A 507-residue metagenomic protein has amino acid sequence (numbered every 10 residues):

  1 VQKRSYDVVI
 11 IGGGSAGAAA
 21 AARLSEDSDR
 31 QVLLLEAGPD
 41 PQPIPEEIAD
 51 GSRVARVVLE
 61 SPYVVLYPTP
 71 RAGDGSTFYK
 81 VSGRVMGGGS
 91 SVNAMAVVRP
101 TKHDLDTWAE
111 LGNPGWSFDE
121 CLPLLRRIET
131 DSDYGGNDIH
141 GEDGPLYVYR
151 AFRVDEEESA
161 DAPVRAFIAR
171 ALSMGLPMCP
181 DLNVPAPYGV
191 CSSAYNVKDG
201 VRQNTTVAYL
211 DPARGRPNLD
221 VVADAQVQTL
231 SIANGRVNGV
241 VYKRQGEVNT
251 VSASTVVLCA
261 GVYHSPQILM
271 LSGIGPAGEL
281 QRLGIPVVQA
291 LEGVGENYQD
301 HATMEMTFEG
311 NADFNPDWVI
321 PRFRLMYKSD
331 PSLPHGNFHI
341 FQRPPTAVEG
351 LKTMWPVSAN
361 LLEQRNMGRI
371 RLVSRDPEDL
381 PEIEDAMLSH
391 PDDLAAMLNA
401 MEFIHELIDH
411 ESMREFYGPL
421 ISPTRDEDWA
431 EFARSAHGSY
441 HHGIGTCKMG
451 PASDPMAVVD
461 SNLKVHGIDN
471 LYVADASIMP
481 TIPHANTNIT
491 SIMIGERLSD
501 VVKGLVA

Functional and structural regions predicted by a protein language model:
V1-R126, P286-L291, Q299-E309: N-terminal glycine-rich phosphate/pyrophosphate-binding loop and immediately adjacent elements
D27-Q31, G38-P43, L124, L230 (+2 more regions): Glycine-rich loop(s) and the adjacent beta-strand/alpha-helix scaffold that form part
P41, K80-D199, E279-E292, E382 (+4 more regions): Rossmann-like flavin
G51-S52, V65-L66, S193-K198, V222-A223 (+4 more regions): A glycine-rich dinucleotide-binding beta-alpha-beta segment and adjacent secondary-structure elements that constitute
P114, A302-E402, Y440-G445, M456 (+2 more regions): FAD cofactor-binding and catalytic pocket of flavoenzymes
A171, G284-P286, F403-D409, G495-A507: Internal hydrophobic alpha-helix adjacent to the cofactor/substrate pocket in enzyme cavities
A194-S254, G495: Helical element adjacent to the flavin cofactor pocket in flavoenzyme catalytic cores
I482-V502: A conserved FAD-binding loop/helix module that cradles the flavin
